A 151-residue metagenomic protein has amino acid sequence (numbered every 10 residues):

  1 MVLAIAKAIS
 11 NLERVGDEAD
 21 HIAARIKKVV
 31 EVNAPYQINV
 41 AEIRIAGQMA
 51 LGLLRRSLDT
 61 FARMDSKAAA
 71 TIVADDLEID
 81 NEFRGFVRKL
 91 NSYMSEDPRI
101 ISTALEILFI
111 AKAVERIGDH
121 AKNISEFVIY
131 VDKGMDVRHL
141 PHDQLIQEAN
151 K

Functional and structural regions predicted by a protein language model:
M1-K151: Cytosolic, long alpha-helical scaffolding segments
